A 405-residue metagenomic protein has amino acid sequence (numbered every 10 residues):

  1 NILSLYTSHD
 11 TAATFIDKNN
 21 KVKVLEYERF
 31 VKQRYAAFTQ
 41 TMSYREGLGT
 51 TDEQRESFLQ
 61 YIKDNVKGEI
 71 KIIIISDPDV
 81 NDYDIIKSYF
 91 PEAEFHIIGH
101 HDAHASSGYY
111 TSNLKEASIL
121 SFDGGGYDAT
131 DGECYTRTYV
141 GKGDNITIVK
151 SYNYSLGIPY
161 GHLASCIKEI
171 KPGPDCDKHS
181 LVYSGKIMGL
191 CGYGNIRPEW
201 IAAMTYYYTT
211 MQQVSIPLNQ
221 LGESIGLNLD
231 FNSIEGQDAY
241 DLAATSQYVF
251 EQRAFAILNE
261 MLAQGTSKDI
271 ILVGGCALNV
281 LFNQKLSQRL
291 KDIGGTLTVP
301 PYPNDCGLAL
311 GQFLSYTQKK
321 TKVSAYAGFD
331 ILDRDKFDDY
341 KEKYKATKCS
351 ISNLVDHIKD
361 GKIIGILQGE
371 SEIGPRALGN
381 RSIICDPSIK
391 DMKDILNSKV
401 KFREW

Functional and structural regions predicted by a protein language model:
I2-Y35, G68, V80-A93, I97-Y206 (+2 more regions): Flexible beta->alpha loop and helix N-cap segments adjacent to enzyme active/binding sites
V22-R45, I225-T245: Gly-rich Lys/Arg/Thr-decorated short loops/hinges at beta-loop-alpha junctions or inter-strand turns that position
F30-V66: N-terminal phosphate-binding loop and adjacent alpha-helix
G49-E56, H96-H100, A244-Q252, K348: Conserved phosphate-coordination/catalytic loops
R55-L59, D102, Y160-L163, F250-L258: Short, hydrophobic/amphipathic alpha-helical packing segments that form internal helix faces or helix-helix interfaces
E56-K71, L258-T266: Phosphate/pyrophosphate-binding loops at sites that engage ATP/ADP/AMP, CoA/4′-phosphopantetheine, polyphosphate
G68-P78, S267-G275, G365: Short glycine-rich phosphate-binding loop at a beta-alpha junction
P174-K268, V280-D292, T321: A contiguous, well-structured pocket-lining segment that forms one wall/lid of small-molecule binding clefts in soluble
